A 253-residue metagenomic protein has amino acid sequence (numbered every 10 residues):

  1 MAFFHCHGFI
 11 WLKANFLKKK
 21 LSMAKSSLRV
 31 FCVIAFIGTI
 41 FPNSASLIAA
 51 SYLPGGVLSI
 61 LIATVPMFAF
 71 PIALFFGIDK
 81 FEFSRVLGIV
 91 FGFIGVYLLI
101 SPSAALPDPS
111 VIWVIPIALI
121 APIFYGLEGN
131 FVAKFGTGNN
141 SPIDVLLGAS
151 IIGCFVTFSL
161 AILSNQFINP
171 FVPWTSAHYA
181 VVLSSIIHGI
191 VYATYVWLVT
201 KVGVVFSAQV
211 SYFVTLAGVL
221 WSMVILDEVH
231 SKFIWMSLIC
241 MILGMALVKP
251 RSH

Functional and structural regions predicted by a protein language model:
M1-C6, I48-V65, V111-I123, T175-I186: Structural signature of hydrophobic alpha-helical transmembrane segments
H5, F81-S103, T157, Y212 (+2 more regions): Hydrophobic transmembrane alpha-helices of multi-pass small-molecule transport proteins
H7-W11, A69-P71, F75, L106-F167 (+3 more regions): Transmembrane alpha-helical segments that form core, pore/gating elements of small-molecule transporters/exporters
I10-K18, V65-V90, L216-M236: C-terminal transmembrane-helix exit sites in multi-pass transporters
L12-I62, L98, S185-V202: Specific transmembrane alpha-helical segments of multi-pass solute transporters/efflux pumps, especially DMT/EamA
S26-V33, F81-F93, V114, N140-G148: Cytoplasmic-side transmembrane-helix entry/capping segments in multi-pass membrane proteins
F36-I40, S44, P66-P71, I123-G126 (+5 more regions): Hydrophobic/small/kink-forming positions within alpha-helical transmembrane segments of polytopic membrane proteins
I48-S51, I100-V111, I162-S176, M223-K232: Membrane-interface helix termini and inter-helical loops of multi-pass transporters
